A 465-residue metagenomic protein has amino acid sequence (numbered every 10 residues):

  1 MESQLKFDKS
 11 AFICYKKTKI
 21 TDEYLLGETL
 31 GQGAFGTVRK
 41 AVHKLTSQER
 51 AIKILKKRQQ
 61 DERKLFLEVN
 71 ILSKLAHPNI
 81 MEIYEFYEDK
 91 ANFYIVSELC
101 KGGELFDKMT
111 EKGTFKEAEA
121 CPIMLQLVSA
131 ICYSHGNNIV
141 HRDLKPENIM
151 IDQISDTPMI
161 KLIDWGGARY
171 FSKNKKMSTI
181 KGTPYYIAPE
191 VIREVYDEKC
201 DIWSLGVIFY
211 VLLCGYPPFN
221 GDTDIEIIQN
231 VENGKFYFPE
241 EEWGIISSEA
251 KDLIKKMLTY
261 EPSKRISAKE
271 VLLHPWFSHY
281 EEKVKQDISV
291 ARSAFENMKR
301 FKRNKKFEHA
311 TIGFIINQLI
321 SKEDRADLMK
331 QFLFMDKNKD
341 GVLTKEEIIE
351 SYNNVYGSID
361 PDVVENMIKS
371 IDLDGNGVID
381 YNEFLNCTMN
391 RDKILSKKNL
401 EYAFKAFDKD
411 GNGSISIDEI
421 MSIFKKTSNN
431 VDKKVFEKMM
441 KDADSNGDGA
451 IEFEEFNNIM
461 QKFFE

Functional and structural regions predicted by a protein language model:
G27-A34, V38: Protein kinase glycine-rich loop
E49, I54-L75: Conserved N-lobe beta3->alphaC-helix segment of eukaryotic protein kinase catalytic domains
E85-F86: A short, aromatic-enriched beta-strand patch in the conserved N-lobe beta-sheet of the protein kinase catalytic domain
A91-E104: Conserved short submotifs of the Hanks-type protein kinase catalytic core that shape the nucleotide-binding pocket
I123-M124: Activation segment signature within eukaryotic-like protein kinase domains
D201: Conserved catalytic-loop aspartate of Hanks-type protein kinases
I312-G313, T344-G357, D380-R391, S416-S428 (+1 more regions): Amphipathic regulatory helices of Ca2+-sensor modules
